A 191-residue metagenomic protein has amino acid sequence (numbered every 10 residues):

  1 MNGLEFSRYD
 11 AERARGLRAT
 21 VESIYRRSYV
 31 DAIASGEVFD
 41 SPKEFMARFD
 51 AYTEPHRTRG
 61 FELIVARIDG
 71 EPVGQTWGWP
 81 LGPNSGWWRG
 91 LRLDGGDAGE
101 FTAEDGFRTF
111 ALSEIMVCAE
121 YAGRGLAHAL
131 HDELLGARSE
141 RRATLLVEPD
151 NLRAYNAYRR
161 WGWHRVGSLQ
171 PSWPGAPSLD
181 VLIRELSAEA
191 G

Functional and structural regions predicted by a protein language model:
M1-A19, S23, R27, A32: Conserved N-terminal entry element of GNAT/NAT acetyltransferase domains
V38-L63, R67-V73, W77-P80: Active-site rim helix/loop that mediates acceptor-substrate recognition in acyltransferases
G60-V65, Q75, T109, E114 (+1 more regions): Short hydrophobic/aromatic beta-strand element in the GNAT-like acyltransferase core that lines or flanks the acyl-donor
W77-M116, W173-G175: Conserved acyl-donor/pantetheine-binding loop and adjacent beta-alpha core of acyl/acetyltransferases and related
F110, G136-D150: Conserved GNAT acetyl-CoA-binding A-motif
L112-A119, G123-G136, N156-R160: Conserved acetyl-CoA-binding loop-helix of GNAT-fold acetyltransferases
T144-L146, H164-L179: Conserved catalytic-core motifs of GNAT/GCN5-like acyltransferases
L152-A154, P171-I183, S187-A188: Accessory, usually C-terminal, subdomains that scaffold auxiliary metal cofactors
